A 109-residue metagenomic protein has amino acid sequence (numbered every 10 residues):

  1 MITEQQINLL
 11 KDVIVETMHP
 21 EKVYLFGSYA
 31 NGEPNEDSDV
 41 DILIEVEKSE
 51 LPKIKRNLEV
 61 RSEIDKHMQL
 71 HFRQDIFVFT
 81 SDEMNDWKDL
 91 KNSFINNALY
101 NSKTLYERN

Functional and structural regions predicted by a protein language model:
M1-K22, N31-E36, V46-N109: Catalytic core of pol beta-like nucleotidyltransferases
S28: Conserved H-loop
D41-E45: Short, aliphatic-rich beta-strand segments
